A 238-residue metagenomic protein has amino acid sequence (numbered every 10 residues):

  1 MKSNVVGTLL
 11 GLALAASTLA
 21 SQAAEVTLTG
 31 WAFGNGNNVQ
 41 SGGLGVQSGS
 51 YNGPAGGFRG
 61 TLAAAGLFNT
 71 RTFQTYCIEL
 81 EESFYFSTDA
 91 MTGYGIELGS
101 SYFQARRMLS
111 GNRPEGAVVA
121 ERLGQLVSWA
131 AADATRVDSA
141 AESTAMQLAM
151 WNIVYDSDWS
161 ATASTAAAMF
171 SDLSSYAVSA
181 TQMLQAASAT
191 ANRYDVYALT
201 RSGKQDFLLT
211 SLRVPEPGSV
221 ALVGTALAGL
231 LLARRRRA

Functional and structural regions predicted by a protein language model:
K2-V26, Q205-L232: Short, threonine-centered small-residue motifs that mark membrane-proximal processing/anchoring sites and TM-junction
A24-L212: Short, surface-exposed polybasic-aromatic patches that bind anionic ligands, especially phosphate groups
L232-A238: C-terminal membrane-anchoring or membrane-association module
